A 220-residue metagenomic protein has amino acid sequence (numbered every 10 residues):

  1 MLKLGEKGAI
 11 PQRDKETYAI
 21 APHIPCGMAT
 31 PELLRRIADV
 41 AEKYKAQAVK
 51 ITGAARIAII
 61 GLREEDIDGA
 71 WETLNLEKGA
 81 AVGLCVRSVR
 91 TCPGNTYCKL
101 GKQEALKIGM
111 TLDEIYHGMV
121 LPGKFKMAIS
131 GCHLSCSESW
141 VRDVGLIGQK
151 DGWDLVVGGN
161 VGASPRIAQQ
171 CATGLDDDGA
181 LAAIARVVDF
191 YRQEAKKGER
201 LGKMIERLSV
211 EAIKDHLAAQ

Functional and structural regions predicted by a protein language model:
M1-L33: N-terminal basic/disordered segments at the start of proteins
A9-D14, K45-I51, N160-V161: Short, flexible, solvent-exposed loop/turn segments with mixed acidic/basic and small polar residues
A21-K150: Small-residue-enriched alpha-helical segments and adjacent helix-cap loops that form tight helix-helix packing
G53, G198-K203: Short, surface-exposed loop/turn segments at secondary-structure junctions
G131, S135, W140-R200, K214: Mobile "lid/hinge" segments at catalytic clefts and subdomain interfaces of large enzymes
L201-A218: Short, highly charged C-terminal tails/helix-capping segments
